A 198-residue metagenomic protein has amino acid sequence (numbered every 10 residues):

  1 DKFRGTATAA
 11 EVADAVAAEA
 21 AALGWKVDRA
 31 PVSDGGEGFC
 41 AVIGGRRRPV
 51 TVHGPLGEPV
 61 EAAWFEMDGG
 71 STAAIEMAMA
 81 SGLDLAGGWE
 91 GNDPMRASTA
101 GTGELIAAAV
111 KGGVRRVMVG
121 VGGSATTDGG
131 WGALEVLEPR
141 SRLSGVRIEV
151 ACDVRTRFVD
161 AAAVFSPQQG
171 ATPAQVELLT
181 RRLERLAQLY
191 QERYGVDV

Functional and structural regions predicted by a protein language model:
K2-V198: N-terminal loops that bind phosphate or other acidic moieties and the adjacent beta-alpha structural core
